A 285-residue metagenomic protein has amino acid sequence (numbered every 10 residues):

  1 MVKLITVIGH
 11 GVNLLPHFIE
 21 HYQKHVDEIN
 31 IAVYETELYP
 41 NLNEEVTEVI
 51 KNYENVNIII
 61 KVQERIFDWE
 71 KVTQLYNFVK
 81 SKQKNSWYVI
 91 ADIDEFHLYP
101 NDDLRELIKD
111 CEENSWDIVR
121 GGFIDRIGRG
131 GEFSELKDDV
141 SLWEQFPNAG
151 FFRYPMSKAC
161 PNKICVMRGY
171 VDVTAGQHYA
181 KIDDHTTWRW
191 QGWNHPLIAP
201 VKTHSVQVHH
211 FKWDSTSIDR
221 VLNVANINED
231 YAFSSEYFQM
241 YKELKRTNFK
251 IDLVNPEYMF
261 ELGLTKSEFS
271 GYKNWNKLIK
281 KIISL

Functional and structural regions predicted by a protein language model:
M1-E20: N-proximal low-complexity "stem/linker" segments adjacent to membrane-targeting elements
L4-T6, I31, I118: Structural beta-sheet core signal
E20-I29: Short, acidic, metal-binding catalytic loop of nucleotide-sugar glycosyltransferases
V26, K84-N85, E113-W116: Short, high-confidence coil segments that cap the C-terminus of an alpha-helix and link into the following beta-strand
I29-E35: Short internal beta-strands
E37-A91, L98-Y99: Active-site-proximal specificity loops/subdomain of glycosyltransferases
D68-T73, Y99-L285: Catalytic-site signature of metal-activated, phosphate-bearing donor transferases, centered on the GT-A/GT-A-like
